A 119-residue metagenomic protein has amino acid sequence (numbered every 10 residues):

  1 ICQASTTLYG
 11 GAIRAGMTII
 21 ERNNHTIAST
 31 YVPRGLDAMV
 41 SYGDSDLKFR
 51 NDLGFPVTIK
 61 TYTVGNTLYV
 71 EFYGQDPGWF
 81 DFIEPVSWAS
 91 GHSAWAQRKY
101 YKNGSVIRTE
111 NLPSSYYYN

Functional and structural regions predicted by a protein language model:
I1-N119: Well-ordered beta-sheet/strand-loop patches within structured domains
